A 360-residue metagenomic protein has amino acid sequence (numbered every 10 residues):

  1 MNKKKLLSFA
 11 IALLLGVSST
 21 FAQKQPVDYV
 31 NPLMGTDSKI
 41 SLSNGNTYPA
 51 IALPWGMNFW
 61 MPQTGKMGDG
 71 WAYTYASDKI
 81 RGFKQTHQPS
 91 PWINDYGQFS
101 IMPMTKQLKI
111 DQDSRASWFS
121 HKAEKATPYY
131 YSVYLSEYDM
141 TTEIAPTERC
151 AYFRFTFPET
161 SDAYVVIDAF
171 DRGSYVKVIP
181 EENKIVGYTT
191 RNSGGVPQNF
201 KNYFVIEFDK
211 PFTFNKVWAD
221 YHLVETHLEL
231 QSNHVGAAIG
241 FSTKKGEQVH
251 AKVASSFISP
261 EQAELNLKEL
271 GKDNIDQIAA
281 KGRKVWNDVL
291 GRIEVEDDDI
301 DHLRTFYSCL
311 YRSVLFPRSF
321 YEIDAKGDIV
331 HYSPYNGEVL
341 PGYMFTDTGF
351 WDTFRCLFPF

Functional and structural regions predicted by a protein language model:
M1-K24: Bacterial Sec-dependent N-terminal signal peptides
Q23-F360: Accessory carbohydrate-recognition regions in carbohydrate-active enzymes
